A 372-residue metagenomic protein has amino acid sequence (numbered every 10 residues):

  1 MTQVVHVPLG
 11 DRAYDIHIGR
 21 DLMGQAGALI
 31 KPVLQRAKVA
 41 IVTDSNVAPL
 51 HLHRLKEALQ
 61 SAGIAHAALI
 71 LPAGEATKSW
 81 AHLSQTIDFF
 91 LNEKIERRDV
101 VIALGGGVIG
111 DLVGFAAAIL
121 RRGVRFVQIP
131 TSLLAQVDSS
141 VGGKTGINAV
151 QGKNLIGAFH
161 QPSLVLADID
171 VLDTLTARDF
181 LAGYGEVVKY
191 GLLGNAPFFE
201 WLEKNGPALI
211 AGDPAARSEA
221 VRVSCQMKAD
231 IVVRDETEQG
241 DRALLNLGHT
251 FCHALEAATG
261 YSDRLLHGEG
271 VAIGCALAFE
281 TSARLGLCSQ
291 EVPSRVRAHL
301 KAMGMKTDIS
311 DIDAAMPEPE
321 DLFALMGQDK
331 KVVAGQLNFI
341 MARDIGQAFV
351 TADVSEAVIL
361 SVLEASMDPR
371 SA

Functional and structural regions predicted by a protein language model:
M1-V100: ATP/NTP phosphate-donor binding region
Q3, G185-V187, L287-A372: C-terminal charged capping/lid subdomain of soluble metabolic enzymes
P8, L34, K94-E96, I119-R121 (+4 more regions): Solvent-exposed alpha-helices and their adjacent loops that cap or buttress functional pockets in soluble metabolic
Q60, N92-I95, Q161-L164, D170-A177 (+10 more regions): Generic secondary-structure signature for well-ordered alpha-helical cores
V108-F115, Q136-V137, A254: Short glycine/serine/threonine-rich phosphate/pyrophosphate-binding segments that cradle anionic phosphate groups
F115-A208: A glycine/threonine-rich phosphate-anchoring loop and its flanking beta-alpha core in nucleotide/phosphate-binding
E200, K204-E320: Active-site segments that bind and position negatively charged phosphate/pyrophosphate groups
